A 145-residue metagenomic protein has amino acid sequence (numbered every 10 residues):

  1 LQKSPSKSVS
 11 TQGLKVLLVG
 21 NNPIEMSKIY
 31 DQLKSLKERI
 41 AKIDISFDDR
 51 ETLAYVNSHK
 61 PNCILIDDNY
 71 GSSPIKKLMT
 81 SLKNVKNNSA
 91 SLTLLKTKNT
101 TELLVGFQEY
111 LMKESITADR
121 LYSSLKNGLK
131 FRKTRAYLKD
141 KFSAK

Functional and structural regions predicted by a protein language model:
L1-R39, R132, A136-K145: Non-catalytic signal-transmission and effector/linker regions of two-component phosphorelay proteins
V16, I43, S91-T93: Hydrophobic/aromatic residues located in beta-strands of well-ordered beta-sheets within soluble catalytic
V19-G20, S46, I64: Conserved sequence signature across two-component system core domains
M26-Y30, R39, D49-L53, N57-N84 (+2 more regions): Conserved phosphotransfer microenvironments
K42-I43, Y110: Generic structural signal for residues in well-ordered beta-strands
I64, S91, Y110-L111: Two-component signal transduction core modules
K77, L95-S115, D119: Alpha4 helix (beta4-alpha4-beta5 surface) of REC/receiver domains from two-component response regulators
F107, R120-K133: Receiver (REC) domain switch/output surface
